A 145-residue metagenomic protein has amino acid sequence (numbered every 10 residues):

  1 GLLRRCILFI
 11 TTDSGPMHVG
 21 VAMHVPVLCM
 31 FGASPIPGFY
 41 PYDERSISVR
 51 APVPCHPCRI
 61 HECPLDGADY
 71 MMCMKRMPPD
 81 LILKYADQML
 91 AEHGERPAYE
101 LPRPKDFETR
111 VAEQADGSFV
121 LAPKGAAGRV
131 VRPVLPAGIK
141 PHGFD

Functional and structural regions predicted by a protein language model:
G1, F144-D145: Accessible peptide chain termini
G1-G32: Donor-binding and catalytic core of enzymes assembling or modifying cell-surface/extracellular glycoconjugates
V21-G143: Nucleotide-sugar donor-binding patch of glycosyltransferase catalytic domains
